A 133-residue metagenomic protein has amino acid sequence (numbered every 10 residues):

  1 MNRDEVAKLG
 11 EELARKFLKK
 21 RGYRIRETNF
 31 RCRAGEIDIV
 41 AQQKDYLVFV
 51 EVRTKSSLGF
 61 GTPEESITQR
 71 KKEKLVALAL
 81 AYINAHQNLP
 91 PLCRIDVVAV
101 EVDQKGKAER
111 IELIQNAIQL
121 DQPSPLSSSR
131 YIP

Functional and structural regions predicted by a protein language model:
M1-T28: Acidic-basic catalytic patches of nuclease active cores, encompassing PD-(D/E)XK and other metal-cofactor nuclease
L18, I37-L58, L75: Conserved catalytic cores of phosphodiester-cleaving nucleases, focusing on short active-site segments
I25-E27, F49, I95: Hydrophobic residues on conserved beta-strands that form the core of alpha/beta folds
R26, S56-G59, P63, K107-R110 (+1 more regions): Glycine-rich, flexible loop/turn motifs
C32-G35: Short acidic/glycine-enriched loop/turn segments that link adjacent beta-strands
T54-D103: Catalytic cores of nucleic-acid endonucleases
A85-P133: Domain-level recognition of nuclease-like catalytic cores that cleave nucleotide substrates
